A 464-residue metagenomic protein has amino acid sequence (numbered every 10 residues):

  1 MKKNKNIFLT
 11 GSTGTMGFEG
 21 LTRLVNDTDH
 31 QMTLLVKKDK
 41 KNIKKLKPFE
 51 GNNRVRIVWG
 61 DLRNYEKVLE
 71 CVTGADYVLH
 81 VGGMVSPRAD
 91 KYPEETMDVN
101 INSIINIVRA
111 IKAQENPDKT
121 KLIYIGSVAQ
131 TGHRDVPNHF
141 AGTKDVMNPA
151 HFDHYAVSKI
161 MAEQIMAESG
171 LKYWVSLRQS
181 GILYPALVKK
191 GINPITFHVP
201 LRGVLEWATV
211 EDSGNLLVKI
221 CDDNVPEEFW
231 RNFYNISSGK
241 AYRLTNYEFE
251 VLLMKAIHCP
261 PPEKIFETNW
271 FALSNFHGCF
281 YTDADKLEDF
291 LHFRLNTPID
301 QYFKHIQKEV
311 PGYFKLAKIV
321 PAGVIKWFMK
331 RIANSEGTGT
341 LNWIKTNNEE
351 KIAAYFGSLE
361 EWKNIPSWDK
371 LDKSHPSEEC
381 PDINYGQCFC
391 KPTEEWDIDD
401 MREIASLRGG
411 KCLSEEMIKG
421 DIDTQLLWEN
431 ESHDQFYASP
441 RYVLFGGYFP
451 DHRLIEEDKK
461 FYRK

Functional and structural regions predicted by a protein language model:
K5-D27: N-terminal Rossmann NAD(P)H-binding glycine-rich loop of SDR-like oxidoreductase domains
G51-N102: NAD(P)H-binding glycine-rich loop region in Rossmannoid oxidoreductase-like domains and their noncatalytic homologs
R63, K91, E95-N106, P149 (+3 more regions): Glycine-rich NAD(P)-binding loop of the Rossmann-fold in SDR/ketoreductase-type enzymes
M84, I105-F152: Conserved Rossmann-fold NAD(P)-dependent oxidoreductase catalytic core, especially the SDR/UDP-sugar
D98, Q130-V175, H198-P200: Catalytic helix-loop patch of NAD(P)-dependent Rossmann-fold dehydrogenases
V199-N224, N232: Substrate-positioning beta->alpha
K219-A284, D289-F290, D300-Q301, E309-P321 (+1 more regions): Mid/C-terminal beta-alpha module of Rossmann-like enzyme folds, strongest in SDR-family dehydrogenases/epimerases
N364-K464: Functional cation/ligand-contacting sites centered on basic and imidazole/sulfhydryl donors
